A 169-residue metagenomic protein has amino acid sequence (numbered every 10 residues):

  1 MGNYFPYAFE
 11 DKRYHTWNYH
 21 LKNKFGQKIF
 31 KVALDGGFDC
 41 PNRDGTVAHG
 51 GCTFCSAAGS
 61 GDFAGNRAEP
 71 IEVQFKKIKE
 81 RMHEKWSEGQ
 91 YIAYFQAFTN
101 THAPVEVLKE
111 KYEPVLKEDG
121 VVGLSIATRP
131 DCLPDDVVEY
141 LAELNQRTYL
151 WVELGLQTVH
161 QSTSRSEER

Functional and structural regions predicted by a protein language model:
M1-T53, A57-I71, K77-I92: N-terminal [4Fe-4S]-dependent radical SAM core
G2-F5, E113-L124, D131: Basic, amphipathic N-terminal segments that precede the first structured/catalytic domain
L34, E168-R169: Non-catalytic effector/regulatory segments
H49, E118-D119, Q146: Alpha-helix termination/capping residues and helix-transition junctions
A58-F75, M82-V105, G120-L133, Y149-E167: Core AdoMet radical
K79, H83, L141-Q146: Surface-exposed amphipathic alpha-helices with a cationic face
V105-E113, P134-E143, S166: Distinct, well-ordered alpha-helical segments
